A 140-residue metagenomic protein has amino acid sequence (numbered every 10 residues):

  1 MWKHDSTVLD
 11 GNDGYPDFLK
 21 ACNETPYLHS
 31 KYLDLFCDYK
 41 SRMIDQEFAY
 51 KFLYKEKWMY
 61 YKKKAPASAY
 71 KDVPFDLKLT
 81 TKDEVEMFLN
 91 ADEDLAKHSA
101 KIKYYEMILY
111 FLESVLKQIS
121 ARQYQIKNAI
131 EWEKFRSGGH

Functional and structural regions predicted by a protein language model:
W2, F135-H140: Short acidic DE-rich linear segments
W2-C37: Short, charge-rich amphipathic alpha-helices with coiled-coil/heptad character
G14-D17, E84, Q125: Exposed alpha-helical structural elements
C22-T25, H29, F36, I102-Y105 (+2 more regions): Long, heptad-repeat alpha-helical coiled-coil rods/stalks that form the central scaffolding/linker segments of large
Y27-K64: Short, well-structured hydrophobic secondary-structure segments
K40-M43, E47-K51, L89-E131: Long amphipathic alpha-helical coiled-coil segments
K51-K97: Extended, amphipathic alpha-helical coiled-coil scaffold segments used for oligomerization/tethering in eukaryotic
